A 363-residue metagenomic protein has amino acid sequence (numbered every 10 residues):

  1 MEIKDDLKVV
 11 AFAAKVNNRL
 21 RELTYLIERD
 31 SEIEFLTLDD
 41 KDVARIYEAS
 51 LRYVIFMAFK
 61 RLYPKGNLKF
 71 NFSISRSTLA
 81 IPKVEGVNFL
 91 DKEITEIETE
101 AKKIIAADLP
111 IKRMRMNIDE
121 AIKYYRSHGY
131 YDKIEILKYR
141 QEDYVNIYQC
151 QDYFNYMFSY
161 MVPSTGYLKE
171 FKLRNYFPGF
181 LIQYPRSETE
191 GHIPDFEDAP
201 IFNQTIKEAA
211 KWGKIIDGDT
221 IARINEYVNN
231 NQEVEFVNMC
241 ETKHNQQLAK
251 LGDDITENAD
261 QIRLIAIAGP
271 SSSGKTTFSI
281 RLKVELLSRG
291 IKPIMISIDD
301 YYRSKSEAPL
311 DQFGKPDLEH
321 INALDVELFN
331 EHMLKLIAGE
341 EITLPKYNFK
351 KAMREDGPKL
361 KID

Functional and structural regions predicted by a protein language model:
M1-I3, A44-L62: Active/ligand-binding-proximal structured segments within catalytic/core domains that scaffold catalytic residues
V10, Y25-R45, A58, G66-A259: Auxiliary tRNA-acceptor-end handling modules of aminoacyl-tRNA synthetases
I265-I267: Hydrophobic anchor at the beta1->P-loop junction of P-loop NTPases
P270: P-loop (Walker A) phosphate-binding loop of NTP-binding proteins
G274: Conserved glycine(s) of the Walker
T277-L282: Hydrophobic positions on the alpha1 helix immediately C-terminal to the Walker A/P-loop
V284-I294: Post-Walker A helix-loop "phosphate-sensing" segment adjacent to the P-loop in P-loop NTPases
I294-I296, R303-K350: Conserved nucleotide-sensing/catalytic segment adjacent to the nucleotide-binding pocket in NTP-handling enzymes
